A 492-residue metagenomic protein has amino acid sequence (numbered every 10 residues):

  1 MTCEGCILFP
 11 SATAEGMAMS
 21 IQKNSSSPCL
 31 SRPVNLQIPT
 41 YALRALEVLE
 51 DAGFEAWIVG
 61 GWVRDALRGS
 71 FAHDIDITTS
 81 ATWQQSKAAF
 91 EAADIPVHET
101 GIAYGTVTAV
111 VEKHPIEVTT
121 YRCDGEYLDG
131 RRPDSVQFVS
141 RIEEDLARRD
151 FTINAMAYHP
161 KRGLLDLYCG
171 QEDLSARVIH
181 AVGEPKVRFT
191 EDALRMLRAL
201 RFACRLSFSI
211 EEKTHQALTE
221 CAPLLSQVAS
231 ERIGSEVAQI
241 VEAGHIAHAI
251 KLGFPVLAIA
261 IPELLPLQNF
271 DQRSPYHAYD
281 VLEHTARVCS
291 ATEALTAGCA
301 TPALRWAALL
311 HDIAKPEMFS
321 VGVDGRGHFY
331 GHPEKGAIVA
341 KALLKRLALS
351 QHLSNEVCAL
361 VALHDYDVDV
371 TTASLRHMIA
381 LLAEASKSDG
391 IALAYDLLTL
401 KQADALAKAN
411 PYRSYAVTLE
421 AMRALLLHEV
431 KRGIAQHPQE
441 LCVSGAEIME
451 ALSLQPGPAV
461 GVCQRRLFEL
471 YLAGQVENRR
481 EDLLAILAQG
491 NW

Functional and structural regions predicted by a protein language model:
M1-W492: Catalytic cores of the polymerase beta-like nucleotidyltransferase superfamily and closely associated nucleotide
